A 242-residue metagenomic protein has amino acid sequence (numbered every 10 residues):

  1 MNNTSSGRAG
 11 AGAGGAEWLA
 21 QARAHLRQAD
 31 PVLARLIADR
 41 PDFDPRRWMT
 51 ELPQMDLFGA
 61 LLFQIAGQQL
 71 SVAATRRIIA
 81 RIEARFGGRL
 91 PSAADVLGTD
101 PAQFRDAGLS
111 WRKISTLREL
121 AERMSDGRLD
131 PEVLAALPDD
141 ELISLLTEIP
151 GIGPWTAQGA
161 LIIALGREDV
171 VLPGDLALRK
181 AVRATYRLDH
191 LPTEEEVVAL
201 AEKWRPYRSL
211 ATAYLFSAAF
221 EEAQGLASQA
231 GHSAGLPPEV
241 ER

Functional and structural regions predicted by a protein language model:
M1-L137, E141, A199-R242: N-terminal polyanion-binding entry modules of DNA glycosylases/AP lyases and select other DNA-binding proteins
A66, P138-A184, L210: Catalytic DNA-binding helix-loop module of base-excision-repair DNA glycosylases/AP lyases
L109, L129, G151-I152, L188: Helix N-cap/coil-helix junction residues
I162-A164, V197-L200: Small/polar glycine-rich anion-binding or flexible loop at a beta-alpha turn
Y186-E195: Short, charged, surface-exposed loops that flank catalytic or proteolytic processing sites
